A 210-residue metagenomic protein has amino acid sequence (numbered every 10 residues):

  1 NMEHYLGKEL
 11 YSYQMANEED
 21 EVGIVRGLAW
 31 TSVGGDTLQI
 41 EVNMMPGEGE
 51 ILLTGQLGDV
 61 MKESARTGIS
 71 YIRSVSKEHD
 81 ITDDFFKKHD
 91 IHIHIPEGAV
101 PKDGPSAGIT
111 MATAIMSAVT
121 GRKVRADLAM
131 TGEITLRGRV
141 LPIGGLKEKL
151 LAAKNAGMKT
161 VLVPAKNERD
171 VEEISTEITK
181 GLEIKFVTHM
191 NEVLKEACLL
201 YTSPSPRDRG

Functional and structural regions predicted by a protein language model:
M2, K8-N17, E21-R26, G34-S203: Peripheral, non-AAA+ core regions of ATP-driven protein-machinery
P204-G210: A short, hydrophobic C-terminal helix/tail in secreted or cell-surface proteins
